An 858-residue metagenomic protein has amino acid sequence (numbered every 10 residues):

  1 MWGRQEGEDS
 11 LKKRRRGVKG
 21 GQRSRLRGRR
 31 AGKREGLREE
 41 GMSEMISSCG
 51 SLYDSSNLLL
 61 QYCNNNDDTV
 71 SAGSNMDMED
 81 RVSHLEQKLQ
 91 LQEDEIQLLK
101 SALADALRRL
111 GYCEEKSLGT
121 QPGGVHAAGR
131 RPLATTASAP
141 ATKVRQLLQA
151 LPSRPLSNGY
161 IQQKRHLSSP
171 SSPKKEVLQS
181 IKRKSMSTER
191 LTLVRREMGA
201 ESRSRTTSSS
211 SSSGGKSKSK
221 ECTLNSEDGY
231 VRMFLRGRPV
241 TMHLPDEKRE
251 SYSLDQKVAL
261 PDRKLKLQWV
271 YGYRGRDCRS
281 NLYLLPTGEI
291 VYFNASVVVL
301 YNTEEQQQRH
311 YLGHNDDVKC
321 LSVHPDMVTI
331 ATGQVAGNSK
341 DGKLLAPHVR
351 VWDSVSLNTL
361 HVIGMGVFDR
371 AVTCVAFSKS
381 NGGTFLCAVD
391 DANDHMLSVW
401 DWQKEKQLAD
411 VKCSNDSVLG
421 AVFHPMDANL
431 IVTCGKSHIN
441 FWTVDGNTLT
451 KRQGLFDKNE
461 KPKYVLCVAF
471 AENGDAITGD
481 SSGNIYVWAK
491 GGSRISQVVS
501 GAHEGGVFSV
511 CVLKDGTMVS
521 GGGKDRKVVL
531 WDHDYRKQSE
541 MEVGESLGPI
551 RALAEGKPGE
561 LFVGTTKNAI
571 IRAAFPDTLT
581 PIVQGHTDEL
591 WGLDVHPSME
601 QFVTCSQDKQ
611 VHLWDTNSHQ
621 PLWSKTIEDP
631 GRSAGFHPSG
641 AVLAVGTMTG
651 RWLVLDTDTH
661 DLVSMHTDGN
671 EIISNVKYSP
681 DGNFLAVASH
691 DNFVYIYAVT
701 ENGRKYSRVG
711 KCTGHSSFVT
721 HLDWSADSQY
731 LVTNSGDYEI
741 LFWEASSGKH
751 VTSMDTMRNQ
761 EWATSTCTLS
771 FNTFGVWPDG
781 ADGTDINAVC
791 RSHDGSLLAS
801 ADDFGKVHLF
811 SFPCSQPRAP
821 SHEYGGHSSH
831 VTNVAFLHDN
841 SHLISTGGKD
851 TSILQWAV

Functional and structural regions predicted by a protein language model:
W2-G7, L11-M76, R109-R236, H243-E247: Intrinsically disordered, low-complexity acidic/Ser/Pro-rich regulatory regions in eukaryotic proteins
G7, S24, D94, G123 (+12 more regions): Compositionally biased, intrinsically disordered low-complexity segments enriched in polar/proline residues
G20, A31, E35, L59 (+12 more regions): Intrinsically disordered, low-complexity regions enriched for glutamine and histidine
T69-G73, D77, I96, K116 (+3 more regions): Intrinsically disordered, low-complexity Ser/Thr/Pro-rich tracts
N75-M78, V82-L85, L89-Q92, I96-A106 (+2 more regions): Non-transmembrane coiled-coil alpha-helices
V82, K88-L91, S185, E197 (+2 more regions): Residue-level recognition of hydrophobic positions within alpha-helical transmembrane segments
R205-V858: WD40-repeat beta-propeller superdomains and closely related acidic/aromatic-rich repeat-like regions
